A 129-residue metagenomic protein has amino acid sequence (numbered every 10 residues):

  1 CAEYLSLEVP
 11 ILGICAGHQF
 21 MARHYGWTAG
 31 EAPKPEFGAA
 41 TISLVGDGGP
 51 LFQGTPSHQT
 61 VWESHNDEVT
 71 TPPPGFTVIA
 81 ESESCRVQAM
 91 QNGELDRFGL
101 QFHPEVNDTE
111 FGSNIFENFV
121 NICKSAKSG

Functional and structural regions predicted by a protein language model:
C1-G54, T60, S113-E117: Cysteine-nucleophile active-site neighborhood
Y4-E8, F20, M90-V106, I122: Catalytic cores of nucleotide-enabled group-transfer and carboxylate-activating enzymes in metabolic and assembly-line
C15, H65, H103: Active-site glycine-centered loops adjacent to acidic/histidine catalytic or metal-binding residues that shape
E36, E63, Q101: Short aromatic/basic micro-patch
A39-T41, V87-A89, G99: Conserved hydrophobic/aromatic beta-strand scaffold that supports enzyme active sites
G48-L95: Catalytic beta-strand/loop cores that center a nucleophilic Ser/Cys/Thr and support acyl-enzyme chemistry
Q101-G129: Acyltransferase
